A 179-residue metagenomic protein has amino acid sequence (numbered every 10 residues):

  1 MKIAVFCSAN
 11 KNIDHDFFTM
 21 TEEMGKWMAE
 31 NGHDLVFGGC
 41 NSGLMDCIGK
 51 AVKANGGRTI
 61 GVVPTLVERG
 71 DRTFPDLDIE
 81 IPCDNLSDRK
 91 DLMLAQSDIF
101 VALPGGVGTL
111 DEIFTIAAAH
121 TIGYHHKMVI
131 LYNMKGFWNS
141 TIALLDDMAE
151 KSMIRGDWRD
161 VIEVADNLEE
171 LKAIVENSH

Functional and structural regions predicted by a protein language model:
M1-Q96, Y132-E169, A173-H179: A cross-family phosphate/adenosyl-ligand binding-site feature
T59, Y124-K127: Short, structured loop/turn "capping" segments at alpha-beta junctions
D88-G123, I130: Active-site/ligand-binding-proximal alpha/beta "capping" segment
